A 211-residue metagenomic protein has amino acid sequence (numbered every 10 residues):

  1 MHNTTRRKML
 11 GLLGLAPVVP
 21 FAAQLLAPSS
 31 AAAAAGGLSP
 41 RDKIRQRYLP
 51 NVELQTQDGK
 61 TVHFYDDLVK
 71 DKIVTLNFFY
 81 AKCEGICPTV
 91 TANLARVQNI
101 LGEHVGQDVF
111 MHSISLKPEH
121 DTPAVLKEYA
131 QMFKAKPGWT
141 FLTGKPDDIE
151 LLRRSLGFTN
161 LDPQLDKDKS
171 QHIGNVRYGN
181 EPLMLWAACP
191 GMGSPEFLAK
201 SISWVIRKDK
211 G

Functional and structural regions predicted by a protein language model:
M1-P20: N-terminal secretory signal peptides and thylakoid transit peptides that target proteins across membranes
A23-Q55, V62, H104: C-terminal segment of N-terminal export signals and the immediately downstream linker at the start of the mature
E53-I73: A short beta-strand-turn-helix
L68-I86: Short active-site neighborhood of thiol/selenol oxidoreductases, capturing the structured segment around
T91-M111: Conserved helix-turn-beta segment immediately C-terminal to the redox Cys motif in thioredoxin-like folds
D108-D121, G138-D147: Thiol-based oxidoreductase modules, predominantly thioredoxin-like and allied folds used for disulfide exchange
E128-I173: Short, internal strand/loop/helix patches that form the active-site neighborhood or redox-interaction surface
D166-G211: Thiol-/selenol-based redox modules, centered on thioredoxin-like and closely related oxidoreductase domains
